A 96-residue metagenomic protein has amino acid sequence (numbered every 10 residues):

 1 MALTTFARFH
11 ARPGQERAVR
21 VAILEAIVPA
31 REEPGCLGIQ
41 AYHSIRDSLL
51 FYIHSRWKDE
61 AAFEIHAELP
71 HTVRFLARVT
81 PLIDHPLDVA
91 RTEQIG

Functional and structural regions predicted by a protein language model:
M1-L3, A18, P34-C36: Short, flexible segments with low predicted structural confidence
A2-F9, Q40-A67, D88: Short, well-ordered beta-strand segments in beta-rich or mixed alpha/beta enzyme and ligand-binding folds
A11-E16: Short, surface-exposed ligand-recognition loops at beta-strand->loop->(often short) alpha-helix junctions that present
V21-L37, R56-V89: An amphipathic, aromatic/His-enriched active-site/gating alpha helix that lines ligand/cofactor pockets
R91-G96: Short hydrophobic/aromatic patches at helix-to-coil boundaries
